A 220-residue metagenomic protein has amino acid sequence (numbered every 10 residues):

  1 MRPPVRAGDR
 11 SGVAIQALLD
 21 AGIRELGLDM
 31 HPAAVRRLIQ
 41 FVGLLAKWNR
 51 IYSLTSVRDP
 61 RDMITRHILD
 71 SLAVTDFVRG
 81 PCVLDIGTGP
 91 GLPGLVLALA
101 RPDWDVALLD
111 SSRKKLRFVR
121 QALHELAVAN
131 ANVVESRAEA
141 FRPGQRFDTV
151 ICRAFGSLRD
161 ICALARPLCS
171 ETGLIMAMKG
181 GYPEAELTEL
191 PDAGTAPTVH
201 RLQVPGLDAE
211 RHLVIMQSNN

Functional and structural regions predicted by a protein language model:
M1-G80, L84, K114-R117, Q121-A131: Class I SAM-dependent transferase core
L45, L97, M178-K179, M216: Residue-level signal for inorganic ion chemistry
L69-C152, C162-A163: Conserved SAM/SAH cofactor-binding pocket of Class I
D105, N130-N132, L174, T195-T198: Conserved beta-strand segments of alpha/beta enzyme cores
A138, F155, V204: Hydrophobic pocket-lining residues within nucleotide cofactor-binding pockets
C162-L174: A short glycine-rich, Lys/Arg-flanked "PGG" loop and its adjoining helix->strand segment in the class I
T172-P183: Conserved beta-strand signature within the Rossmann-like core of class I S-adenosyl-L-methionine
G181-N220: Active-site capping/gating segments
